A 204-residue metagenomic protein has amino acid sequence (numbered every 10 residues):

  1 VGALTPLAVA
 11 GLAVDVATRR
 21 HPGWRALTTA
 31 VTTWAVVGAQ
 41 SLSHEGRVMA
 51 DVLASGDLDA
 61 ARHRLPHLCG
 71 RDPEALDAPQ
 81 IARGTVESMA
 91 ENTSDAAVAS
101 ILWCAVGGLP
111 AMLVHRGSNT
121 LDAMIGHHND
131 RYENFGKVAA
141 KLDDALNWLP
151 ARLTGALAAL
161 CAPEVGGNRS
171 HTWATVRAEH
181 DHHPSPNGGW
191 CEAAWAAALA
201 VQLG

Functional and structural regions predicted by a protein language model:
V1-L113, S118-L121, G126-G204: Hydrophobic alpha-helical transmembrane segments
